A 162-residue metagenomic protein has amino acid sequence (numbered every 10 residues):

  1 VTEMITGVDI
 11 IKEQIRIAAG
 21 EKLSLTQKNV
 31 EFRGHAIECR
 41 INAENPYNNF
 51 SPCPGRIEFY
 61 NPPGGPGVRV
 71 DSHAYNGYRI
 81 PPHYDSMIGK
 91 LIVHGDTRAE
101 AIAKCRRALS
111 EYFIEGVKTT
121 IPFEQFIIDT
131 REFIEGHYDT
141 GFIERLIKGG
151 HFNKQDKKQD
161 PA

Functional and structural regions predicted by a protein language model:
T2-A162: Catalytic cores of soluble metabolic enzymes centered on carboxylation/carboxyl-transfer
